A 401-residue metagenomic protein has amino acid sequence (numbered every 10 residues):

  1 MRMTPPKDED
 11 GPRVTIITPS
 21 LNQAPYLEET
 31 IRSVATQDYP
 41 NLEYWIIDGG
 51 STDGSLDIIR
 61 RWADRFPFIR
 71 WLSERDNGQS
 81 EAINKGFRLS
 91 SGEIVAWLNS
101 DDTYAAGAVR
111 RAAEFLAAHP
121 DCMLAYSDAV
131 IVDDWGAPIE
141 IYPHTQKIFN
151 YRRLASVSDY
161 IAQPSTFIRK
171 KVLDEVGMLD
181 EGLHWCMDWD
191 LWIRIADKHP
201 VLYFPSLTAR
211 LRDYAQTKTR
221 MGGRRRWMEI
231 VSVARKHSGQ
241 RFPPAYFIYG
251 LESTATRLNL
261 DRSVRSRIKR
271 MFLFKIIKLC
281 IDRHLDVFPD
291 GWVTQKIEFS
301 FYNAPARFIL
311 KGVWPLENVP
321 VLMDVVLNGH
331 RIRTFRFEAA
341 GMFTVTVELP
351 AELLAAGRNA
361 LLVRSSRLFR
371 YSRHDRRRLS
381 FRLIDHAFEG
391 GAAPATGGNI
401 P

Functional and structural regions predicted by a protein language model:
M1-A35: N-proximal low-complexity "stem/linker" segments adjacent to membrane-targeting elements
I16-I17, I141-V233: Conserved nucleotide-sugar donor-binding catalytic segment
P40, D48-D57, N99: A conserved acidic beta->alpha catalytic loop
N41-G50, R70-R75: Short beta-strand/loop segment that forms part of the nucleotide-sugar
G54, E81, D102-F115, D133 (+1 more regions): Acidic donor-binding/catalytic loop of UDP-sugar-dependent glycosyltransferases, especially processive GT2
E74-S90: Glycine-rich, basic loop-to-helix element that forms the pyrophosphate-binding segment of sugar-nucleotide handling
V95: Short aromatic/hydrophobic "clamp" motif used to bind/position activated sugar donors
G107-I139: Conserved donor NDP-sugar-binding/catalytic core segment of glycosyltransferases
